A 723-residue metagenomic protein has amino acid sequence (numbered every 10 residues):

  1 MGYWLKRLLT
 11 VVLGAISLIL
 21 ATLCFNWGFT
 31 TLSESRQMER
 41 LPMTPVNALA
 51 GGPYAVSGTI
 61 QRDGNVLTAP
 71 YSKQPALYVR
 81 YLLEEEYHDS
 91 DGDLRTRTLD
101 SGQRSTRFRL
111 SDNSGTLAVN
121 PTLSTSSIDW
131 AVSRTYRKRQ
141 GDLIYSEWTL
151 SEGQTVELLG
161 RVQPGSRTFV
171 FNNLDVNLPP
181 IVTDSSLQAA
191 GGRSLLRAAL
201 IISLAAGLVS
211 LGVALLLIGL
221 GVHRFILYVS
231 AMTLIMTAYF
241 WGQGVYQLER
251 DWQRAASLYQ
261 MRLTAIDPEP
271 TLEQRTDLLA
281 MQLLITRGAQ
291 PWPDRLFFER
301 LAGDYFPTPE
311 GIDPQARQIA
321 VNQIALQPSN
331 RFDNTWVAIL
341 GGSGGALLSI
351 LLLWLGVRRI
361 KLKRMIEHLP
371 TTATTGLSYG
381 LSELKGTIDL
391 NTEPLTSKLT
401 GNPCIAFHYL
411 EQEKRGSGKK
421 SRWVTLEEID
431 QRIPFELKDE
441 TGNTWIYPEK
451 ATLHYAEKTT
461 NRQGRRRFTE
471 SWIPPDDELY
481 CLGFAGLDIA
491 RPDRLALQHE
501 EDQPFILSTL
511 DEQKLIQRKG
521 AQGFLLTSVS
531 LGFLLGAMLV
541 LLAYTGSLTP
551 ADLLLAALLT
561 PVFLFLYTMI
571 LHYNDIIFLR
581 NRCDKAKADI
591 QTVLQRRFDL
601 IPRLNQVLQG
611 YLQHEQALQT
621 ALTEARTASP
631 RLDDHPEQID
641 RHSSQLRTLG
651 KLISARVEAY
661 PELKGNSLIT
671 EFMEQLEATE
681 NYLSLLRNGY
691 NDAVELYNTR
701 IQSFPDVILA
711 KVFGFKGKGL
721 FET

Functional and structural regions predicted by a protein language model:
G2-V562: OB-fold and OB-like single-stranded nucleic-acid-recognition modules and their adjacent interaction interfaces
L542-T723: A helix-centric hydrophobic-segment signal that preferentially recognizes long, alpha-helical stretches used
